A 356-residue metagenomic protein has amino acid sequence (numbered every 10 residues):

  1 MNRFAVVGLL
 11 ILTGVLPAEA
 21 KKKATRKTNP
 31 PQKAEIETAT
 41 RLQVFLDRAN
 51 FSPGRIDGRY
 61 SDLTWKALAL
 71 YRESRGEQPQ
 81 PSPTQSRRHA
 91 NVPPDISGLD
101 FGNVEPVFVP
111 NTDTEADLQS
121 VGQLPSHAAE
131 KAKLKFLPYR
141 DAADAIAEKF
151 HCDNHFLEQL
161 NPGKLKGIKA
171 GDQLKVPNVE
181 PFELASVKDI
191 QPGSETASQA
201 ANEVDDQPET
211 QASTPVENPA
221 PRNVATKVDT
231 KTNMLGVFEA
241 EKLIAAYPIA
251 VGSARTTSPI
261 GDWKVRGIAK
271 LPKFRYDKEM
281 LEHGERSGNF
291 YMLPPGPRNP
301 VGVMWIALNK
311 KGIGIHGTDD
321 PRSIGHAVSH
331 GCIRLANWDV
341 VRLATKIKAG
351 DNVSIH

Functional and structural regions predicted by a protein language model:
L10-A18: Hydrophobic h-region of N-terminal signal peptides that target proteins for export in Gram-negative bacteria
P30-W65, N111-H151: Primarily a LysM-type cell-wall glycan-binding module
R41, L63, P94-I96, F101-V104 (+11 more regions): Extracytoplasmic
D47-F51, A69-E77, E148-P162, V179 (+4 more regions): Sec-exported extracytoplasmic/periplasmic mature domains
P53, A143, H155-G163, Q207-V224 (+3 more regions): N-terminal post-signal-peptidase region of extra-cytosolic proteins
D62-S120, E158-S194: Extracellular LysM carbohydrate-binding repeats and other cell-envelope/extracellular binding modules
P177-D262, G267-I268, P272: Cell wall/extracellular polymer interaction/catalysis modules
H283-H356: Exported/periplasmic cell-wall-interacting domains
